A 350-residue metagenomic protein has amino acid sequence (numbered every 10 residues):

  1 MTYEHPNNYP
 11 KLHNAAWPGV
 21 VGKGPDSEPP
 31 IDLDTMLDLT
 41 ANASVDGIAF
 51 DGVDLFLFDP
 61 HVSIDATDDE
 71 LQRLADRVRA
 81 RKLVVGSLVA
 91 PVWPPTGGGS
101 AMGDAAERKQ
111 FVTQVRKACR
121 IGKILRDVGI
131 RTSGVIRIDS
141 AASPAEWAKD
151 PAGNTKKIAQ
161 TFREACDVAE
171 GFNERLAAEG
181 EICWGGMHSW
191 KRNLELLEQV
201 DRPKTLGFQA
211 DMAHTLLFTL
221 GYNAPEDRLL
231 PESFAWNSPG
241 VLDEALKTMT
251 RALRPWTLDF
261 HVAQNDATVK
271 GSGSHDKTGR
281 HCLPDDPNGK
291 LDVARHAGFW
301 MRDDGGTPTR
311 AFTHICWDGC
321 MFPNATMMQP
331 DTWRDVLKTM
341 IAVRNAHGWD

Functional and structural regions predicted by a protein language model:
M1-I130, R163-E164, E170, E244 (+1 more regions): N-terminal pre-domain/capping segments
H5, G153, A159-R280: Acidic/histidine-rich catalytic cores of soluble enzymes
N8-A15, D51-L55, V85-A90, G134-I138 (+4 more regions): Hydrophobic faces of well-ordered beta-strands that scaffold small-molecule active sites in alpha/beta enzyme cores
V20-V21, S27-D32, L55-E70, P94-S100 (+6 more regions): Acidic-and-aromatic substrate-binding clefts and catalytic sites of carbohydrate-active enzymes
D38, D243-M249, P287-T309: A short, acidic, amphipathic alpha-helical segment used as a generic capping/interface helix at domain edges
A41-F50, K123-S133, E198-D201, N237 (+3 more regions): Alpha-helix termini
G122-P151, F172-C183, C316-W317: Active-site groove signature of glycoside hydrolases
D276-T278, C282-V293, C316-D350: Aromatic-rich peripheral "rim/lid" segments of glycoside hydrolase catalytic domains that contact and position glycan
